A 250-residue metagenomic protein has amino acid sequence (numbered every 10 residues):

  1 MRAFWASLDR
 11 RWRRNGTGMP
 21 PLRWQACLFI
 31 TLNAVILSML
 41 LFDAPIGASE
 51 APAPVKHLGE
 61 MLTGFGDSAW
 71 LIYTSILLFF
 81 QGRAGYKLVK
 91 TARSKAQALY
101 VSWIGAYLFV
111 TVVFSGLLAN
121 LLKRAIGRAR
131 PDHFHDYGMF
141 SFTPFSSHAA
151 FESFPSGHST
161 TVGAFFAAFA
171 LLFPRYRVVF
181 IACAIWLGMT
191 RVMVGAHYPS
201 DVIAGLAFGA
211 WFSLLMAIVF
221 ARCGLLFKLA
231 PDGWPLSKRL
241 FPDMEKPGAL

Functional and structural regions predicted by a protein language model:
R2-F151, A164-L171, R175-A184, G188: Hydrophobic alpha-helical bundle signature of multipass membrane enzymes
G16-P20, G85, G138-L250: Membrane-embedded catalytic cores of phosphoryl/pyrophosphoryl-handling enzymes
